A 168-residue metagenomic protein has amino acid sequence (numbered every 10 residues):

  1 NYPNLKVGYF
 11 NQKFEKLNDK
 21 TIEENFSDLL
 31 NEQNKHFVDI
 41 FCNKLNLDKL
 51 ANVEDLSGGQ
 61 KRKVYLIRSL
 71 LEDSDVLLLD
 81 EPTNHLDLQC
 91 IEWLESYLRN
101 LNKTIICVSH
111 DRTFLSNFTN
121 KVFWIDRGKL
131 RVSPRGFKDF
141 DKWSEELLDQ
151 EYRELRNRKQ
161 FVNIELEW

Functional and structural regions predicted by a protein language model:
N1-L155: ABC ATP-binding cassette signature C-motif
R156-W168: Short cytosolic helices in intracellular loops of multi-pass membrane proteins
